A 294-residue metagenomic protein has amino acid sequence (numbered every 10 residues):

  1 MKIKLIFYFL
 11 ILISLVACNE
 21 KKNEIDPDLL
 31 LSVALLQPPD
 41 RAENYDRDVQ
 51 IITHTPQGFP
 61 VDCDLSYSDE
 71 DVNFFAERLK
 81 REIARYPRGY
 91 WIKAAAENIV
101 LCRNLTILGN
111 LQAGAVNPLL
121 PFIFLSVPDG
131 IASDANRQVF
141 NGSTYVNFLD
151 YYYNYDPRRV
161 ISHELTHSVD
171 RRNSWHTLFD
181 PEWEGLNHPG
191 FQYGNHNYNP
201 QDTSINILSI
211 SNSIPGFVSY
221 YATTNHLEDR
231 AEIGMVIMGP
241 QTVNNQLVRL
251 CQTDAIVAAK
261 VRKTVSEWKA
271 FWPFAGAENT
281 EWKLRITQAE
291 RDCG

Functional and structural regions predicted by a protein language model:
M1-V16: Sec-dependent bacterial lipoprotein signal peptides
L12, Q57, I286-T287: Processing junctions and N-termini across compartments
L15-T53, A289, C293: Bacterial Sec-dependent N-terminal signal peptides
L31-V33, A76, K80, V265 (+1 more regions): Residue-level detector of alpha-helical secondary structure
H54-D64, P240-Q241: Beta-strand-rich recognition domains
F59-Q138: Auxiliary, metal-adjacent structural segments of Zn-dependent hydrolase domains
R103-L111, A115-N117, F122-G294: Active-site-flanking segments in enzyme catalytic domains
